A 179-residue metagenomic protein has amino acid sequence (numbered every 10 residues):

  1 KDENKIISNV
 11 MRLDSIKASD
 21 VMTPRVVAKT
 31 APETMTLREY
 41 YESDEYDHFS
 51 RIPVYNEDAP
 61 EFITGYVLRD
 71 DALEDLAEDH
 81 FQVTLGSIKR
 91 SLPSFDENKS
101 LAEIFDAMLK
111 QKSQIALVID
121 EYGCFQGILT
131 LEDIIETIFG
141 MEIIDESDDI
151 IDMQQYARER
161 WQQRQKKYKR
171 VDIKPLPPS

Functional and structural regions predicted by a protein language model:
K1-S179: Soluble cytosolic regulatory domains appended to membrane proteins
